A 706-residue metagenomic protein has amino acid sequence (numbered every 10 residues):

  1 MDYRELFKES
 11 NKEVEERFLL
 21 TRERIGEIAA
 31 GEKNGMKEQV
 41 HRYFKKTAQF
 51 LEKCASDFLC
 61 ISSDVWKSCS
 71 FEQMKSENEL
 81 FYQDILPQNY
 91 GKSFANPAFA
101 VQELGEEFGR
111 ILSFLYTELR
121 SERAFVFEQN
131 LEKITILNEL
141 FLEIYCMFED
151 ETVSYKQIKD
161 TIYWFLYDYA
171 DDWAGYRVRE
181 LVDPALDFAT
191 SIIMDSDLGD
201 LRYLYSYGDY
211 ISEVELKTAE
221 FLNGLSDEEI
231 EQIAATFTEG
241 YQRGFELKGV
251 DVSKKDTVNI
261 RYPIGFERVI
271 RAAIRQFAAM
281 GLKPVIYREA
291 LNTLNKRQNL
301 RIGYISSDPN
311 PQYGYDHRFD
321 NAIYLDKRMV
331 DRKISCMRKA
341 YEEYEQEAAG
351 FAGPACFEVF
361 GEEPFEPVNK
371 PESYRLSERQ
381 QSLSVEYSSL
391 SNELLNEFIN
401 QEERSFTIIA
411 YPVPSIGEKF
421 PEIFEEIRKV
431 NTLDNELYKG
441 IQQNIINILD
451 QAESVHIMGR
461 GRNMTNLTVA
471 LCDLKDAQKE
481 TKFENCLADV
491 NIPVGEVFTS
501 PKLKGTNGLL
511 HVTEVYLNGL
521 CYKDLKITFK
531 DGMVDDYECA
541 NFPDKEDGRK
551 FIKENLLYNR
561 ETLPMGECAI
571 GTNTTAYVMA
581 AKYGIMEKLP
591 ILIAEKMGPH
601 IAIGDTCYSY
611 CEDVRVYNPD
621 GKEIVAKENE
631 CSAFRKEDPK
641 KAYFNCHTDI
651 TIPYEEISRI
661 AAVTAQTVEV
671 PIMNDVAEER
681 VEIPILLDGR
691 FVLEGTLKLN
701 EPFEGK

Functional and structural regions predicted by a protein language model:
M1-K504, N674-K706: Active-site bordering "gate/hinge" segments that shape substrate access to catalytic or cofactor-binding pockets
R261, Y287, I409, M458-R460 (+6 more regions): Generic beta-strand/beta-sheet core signal
G265, E362-P364, V413, R462 (+8 more regions): Short, glycine-/Ser/Thr-/acidic-enriched flexible segments
D450, N518-C521, E561, A594: Short solvent-exposed loop/turn micro-motifs enriched in small/polar/acidic residues
S500-N559: Long, well-ordered mid-to-C-terminal structural blocks that present hydrophobic/aromatic surfaces
G505-N507, Y522-D524, D531-V534, L563-E567 (+3 more regions): Active-site lining segments that contact anionic ligands and/or coordinate catalytic metals
D536-E612: Dual-mode signal for accessory low-complexity, basic/Gly-rich regions
D620-K706: Extended hydrophobic packing segments that form well-structured cores
